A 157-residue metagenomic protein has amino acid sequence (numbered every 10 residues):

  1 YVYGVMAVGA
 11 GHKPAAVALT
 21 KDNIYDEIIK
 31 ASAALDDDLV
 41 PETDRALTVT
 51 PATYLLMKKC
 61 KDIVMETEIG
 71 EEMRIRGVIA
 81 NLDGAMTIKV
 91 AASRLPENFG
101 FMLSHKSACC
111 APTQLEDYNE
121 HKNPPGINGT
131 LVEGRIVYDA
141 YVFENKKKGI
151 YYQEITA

Functional and structural regions predicted by a protein language model:
Y1-D37, Y152-A157: Alpha-helical scaffold segments that mediate packing/assembly in large oligomeric complexes
Y1-G4, V17, L55, K61 (+2 more regions): Flexible, active-site-adjacent loop/turn segments at secondary-structure boundaries
Y1-K13, D36-P51, D117, H121-V142: Long, contiguous amphipathic alpha-helices that act as assembly "spine/axial" helices in icosahedral shell and virion
L19-D62: Hydrophobic, aromatic-enriched interface-forming segments
K59-A157: Sequence/fold signature of self-assembling virion shell proteins
